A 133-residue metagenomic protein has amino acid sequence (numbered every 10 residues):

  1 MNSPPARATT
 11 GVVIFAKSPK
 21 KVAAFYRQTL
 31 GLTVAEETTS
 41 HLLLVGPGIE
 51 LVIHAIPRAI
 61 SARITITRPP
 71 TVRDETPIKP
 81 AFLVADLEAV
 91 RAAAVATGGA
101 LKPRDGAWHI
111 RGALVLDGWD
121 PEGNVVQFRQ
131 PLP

Functional and structural regions predicted by a protein language model:
M1-T10, L32-F82, R91-W119, Q130-P133: Vicinal oxygen chelate
V13-F15: A conserved hydrophobic helix/loop-capping motif in glycosyltransferases and polysaccharide synthases
V22-R27, A94, G123: Conserved active-site tyrosine of GNAT-family acetyltransferases
Q28, Q127-Q130: Residue-identity detector for glutamine
D120-V126: Short, glycine-anchored, charge-dense loop/turn motifs used at functional sites
